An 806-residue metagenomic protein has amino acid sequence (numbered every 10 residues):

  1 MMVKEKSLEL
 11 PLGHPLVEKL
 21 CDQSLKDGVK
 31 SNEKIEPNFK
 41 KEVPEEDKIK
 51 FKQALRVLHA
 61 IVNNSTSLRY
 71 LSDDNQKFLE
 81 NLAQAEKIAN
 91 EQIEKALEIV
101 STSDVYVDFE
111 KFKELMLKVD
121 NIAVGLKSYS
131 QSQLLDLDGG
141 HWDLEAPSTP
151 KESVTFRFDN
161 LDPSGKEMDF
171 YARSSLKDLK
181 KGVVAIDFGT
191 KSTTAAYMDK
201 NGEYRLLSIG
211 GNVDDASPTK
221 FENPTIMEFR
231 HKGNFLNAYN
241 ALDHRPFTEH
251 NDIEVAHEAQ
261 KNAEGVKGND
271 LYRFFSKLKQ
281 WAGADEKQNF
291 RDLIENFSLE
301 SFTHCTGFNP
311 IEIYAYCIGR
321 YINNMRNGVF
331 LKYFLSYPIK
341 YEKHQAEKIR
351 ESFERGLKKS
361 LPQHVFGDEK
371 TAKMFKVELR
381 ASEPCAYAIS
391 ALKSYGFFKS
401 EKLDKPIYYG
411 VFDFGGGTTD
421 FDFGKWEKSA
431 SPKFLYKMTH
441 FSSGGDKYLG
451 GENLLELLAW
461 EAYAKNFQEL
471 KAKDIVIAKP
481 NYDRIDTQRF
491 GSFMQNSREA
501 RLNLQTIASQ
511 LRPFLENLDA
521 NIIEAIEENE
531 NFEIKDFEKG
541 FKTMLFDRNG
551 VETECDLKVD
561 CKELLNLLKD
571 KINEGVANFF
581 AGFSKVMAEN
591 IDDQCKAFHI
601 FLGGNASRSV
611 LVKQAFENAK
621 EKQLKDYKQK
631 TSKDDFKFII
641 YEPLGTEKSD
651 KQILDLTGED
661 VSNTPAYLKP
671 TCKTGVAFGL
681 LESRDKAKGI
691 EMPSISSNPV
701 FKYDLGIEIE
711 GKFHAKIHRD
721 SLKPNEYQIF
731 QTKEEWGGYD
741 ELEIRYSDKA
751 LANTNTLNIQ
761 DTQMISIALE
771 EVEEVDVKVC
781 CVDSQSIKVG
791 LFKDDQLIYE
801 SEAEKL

Functional and structural regions predicted by a protein language model:
M1, E45, F51-A54, N64 (+8 more regions): Nucleotide/phosphate-binding catalytic cleft detector across ATP-hydrolyzing and phosphate-transferring enzymes
E45, E80, Q84, E91 (+5 more regions): Early-domain small/polar-rich strand-loop-helix modules and first-structured segments of the mature chain
K113-F158, L470-Q488, K628-D776: Acidic, glycine/GT-rich loop-and beta-edge segments that sit at the periphery of enzyme/chaperone cores
G125-S130, L134-L144, E258-E312, G491 (+1 more regions): Long, low-complexity, polar/charged, intrinsically disordered or flexibly structured peripheral segments
P163-L176, P310-R326, A388-S400, D547-A597 (+2 more regions): Phosphate/ATP-binding catalytic cores across multiple sugar-kinase/actin-like superfamilies, primarily ASKHA
A185-S192, L403-E427, G451, G603-S607: A short acidic Gly-Thr/Ser loop motif
L207-D270, G424-E554, G604, G689-Q728 (+2 more regions): Phosphate-binding glycine-rich/basic clefts of nucleotide- and phosphate-handling proteins, predominantly
K332-K348, Q594-F616: Glycine-rich phosphate-binding loops at beta-strand->alpha-helix junctions
